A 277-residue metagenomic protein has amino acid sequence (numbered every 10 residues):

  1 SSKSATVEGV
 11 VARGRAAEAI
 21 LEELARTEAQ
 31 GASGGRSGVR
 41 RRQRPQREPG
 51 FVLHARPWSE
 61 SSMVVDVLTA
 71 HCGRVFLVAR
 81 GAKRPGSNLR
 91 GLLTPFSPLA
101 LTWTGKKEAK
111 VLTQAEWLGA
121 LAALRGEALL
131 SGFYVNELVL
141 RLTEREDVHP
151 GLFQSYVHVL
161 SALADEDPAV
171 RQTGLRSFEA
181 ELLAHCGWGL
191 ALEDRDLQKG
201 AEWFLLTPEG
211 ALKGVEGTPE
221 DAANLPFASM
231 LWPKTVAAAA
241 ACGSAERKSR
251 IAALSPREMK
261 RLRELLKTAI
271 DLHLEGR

Functional and structural regions predicted by a protein language model:
S1-V64, L68-R277: Non-catalytic alpha-helical scaffolds and adjoining flexible linkers that form interface surfaces for assembly
